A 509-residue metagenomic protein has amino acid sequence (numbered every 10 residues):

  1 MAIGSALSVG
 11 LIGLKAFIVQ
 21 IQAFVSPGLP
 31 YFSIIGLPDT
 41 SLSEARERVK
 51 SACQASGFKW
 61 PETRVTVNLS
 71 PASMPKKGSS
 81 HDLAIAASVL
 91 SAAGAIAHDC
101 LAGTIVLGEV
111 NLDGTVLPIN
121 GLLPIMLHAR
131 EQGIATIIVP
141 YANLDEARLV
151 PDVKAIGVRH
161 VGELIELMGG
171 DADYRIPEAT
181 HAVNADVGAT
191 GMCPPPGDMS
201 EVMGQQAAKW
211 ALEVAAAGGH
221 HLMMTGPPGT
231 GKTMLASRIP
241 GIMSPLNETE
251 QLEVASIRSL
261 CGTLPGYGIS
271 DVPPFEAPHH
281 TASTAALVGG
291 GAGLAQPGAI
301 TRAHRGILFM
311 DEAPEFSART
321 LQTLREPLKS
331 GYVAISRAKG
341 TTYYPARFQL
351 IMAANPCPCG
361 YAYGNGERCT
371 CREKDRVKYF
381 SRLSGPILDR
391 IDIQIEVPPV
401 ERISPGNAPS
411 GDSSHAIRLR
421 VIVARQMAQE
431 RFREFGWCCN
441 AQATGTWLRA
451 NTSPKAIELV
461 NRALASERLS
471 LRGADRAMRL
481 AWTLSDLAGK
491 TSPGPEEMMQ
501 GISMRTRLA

Functional and structural regions predicted by a protein language model:
M1-M223, P227, T233, S336 (+1 more regions): Peripheral, non-AAA+ core regions of ATP-driven protein-machinery
V19-V25, L287, D392-I395: Short beta-strand elements
I35-R46, P61, N68-G78, A295 (+1 more regions): Basic, amphipathic alpha-helical bundle interface domains used for macromolecular binding and assembly
R48, A52, I85, P124-H128 (+10 more regions): Alpha-helical scaffold elements adjacent to nucleotide-binding pockets in ATP/GTP-utilizing enzyme cores
L101-A102, A179-H181, P265-S270, R433-Q442: Short coil/turn segments at secondary-structure boundaries
G197-W210, G219-H220, S256-L321, E326 (+2 more regions): Switch/coupling sub-region of P-loop NTPases
M224-L264: Walker A/P-loop
